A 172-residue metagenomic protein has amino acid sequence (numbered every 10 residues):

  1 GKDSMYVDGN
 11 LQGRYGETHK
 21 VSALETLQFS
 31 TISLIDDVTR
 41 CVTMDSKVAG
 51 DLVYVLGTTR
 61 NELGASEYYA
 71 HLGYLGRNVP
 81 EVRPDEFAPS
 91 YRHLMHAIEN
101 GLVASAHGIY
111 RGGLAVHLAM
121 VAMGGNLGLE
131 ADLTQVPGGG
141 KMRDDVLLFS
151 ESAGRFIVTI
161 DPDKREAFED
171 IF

Functional and structural regions predicted by a protein language model:
G1-D3: Gly/Pro-rich turn-and-neighbor structural signature
M5-Y6, D36, R60, G138: Residue-level detector of flexible, active-site-proximal loop/helix-junction positions within diverse enzyme catalytic
Y6-D8, Q12-Q28, L75-G76, A97-F172: Glycine-/charge-enriched secondary-structure boundary and capping motifs
Y15, V21-E86, M95-I98, S152-A153 (+1 more regions): Mobile "lid/hinge" segments at catalytic clefts and subdomain interfaces of large enzymes
R83, F87, R111-L114: Hydrophobic alpha-helical segments and helix-packing faces
Y91: Phosphate-sensing "switch" segment of ASCE/P-loop ATPases
